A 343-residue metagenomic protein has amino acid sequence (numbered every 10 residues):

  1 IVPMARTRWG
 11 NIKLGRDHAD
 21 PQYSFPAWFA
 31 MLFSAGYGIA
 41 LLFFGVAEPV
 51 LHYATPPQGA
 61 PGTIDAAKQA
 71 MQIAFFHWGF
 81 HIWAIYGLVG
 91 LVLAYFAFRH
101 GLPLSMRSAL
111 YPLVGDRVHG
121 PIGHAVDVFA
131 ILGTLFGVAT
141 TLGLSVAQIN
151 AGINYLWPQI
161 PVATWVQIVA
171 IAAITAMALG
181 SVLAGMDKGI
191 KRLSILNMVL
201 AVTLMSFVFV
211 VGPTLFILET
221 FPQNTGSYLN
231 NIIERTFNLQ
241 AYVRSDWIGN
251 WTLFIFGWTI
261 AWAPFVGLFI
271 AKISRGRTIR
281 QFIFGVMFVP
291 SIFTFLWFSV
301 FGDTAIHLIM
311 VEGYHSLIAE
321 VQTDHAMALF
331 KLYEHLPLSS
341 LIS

Functional and structural regions predicted by a protein language model:
I1-A66, A84, L183, S206 (+1 more regions): N-terminal alpha-helical transmembrane segments of multi-pass membrane transport and channel/translocase proteins
I1-P3, Y37-L41, I73-A147, Y155-V182 (+1 more regions): Helix-loop-helix module between adjacent transmembrane segments
M4-L14, V46-Y53, A94-R107, M186-I195 (+3 more regions): Juxtamembrane/interface segments at transmembrane-helix termini
W9-P26, F96-G120, I270-S291: Cytoplasmic juxtamembrane regions at transmembrane-helix boundaries
D20-M31, Q72-H77, H124-G137, G249-F254 (+1 more regions): Juxtamembrane helix-loop boundaries in multi-pass membrane proteins
W28, F33, F75-Y86, W247-T252 (+2 more regions): Tryptophan-centered motif/residue detector
L51-H77, W258-A261, L268-K272, V321: Long, highly hydrophobic alpha-helical transmembrane signal-anchor segments
V118, A130-R277, F284, V289-S343: Membrane-embedded translocation segments of transport machinery
